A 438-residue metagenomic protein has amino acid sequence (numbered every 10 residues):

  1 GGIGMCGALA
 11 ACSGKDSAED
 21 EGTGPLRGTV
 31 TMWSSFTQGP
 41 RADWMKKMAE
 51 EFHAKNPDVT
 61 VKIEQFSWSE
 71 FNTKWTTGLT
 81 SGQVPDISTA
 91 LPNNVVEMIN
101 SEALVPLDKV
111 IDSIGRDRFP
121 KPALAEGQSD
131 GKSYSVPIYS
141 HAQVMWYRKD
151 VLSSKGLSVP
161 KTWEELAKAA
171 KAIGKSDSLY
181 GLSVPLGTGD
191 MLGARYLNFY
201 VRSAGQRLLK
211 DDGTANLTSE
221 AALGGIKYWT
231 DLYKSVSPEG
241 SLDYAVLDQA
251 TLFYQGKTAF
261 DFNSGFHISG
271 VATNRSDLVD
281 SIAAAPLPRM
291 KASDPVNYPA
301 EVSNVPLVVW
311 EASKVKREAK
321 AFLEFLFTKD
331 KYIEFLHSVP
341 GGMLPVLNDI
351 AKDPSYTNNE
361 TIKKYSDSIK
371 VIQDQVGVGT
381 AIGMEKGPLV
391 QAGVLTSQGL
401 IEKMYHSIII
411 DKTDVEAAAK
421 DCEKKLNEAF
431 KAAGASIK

Functional and structural regions predicted by a protein language model:
G1-E97, D112-R116, V159, L242 (+7 more regions): Conserved N-terminal structural module of periplasmic/extracytoplasmic solute-binding proteins
L26, V105-K121, L186-G189, A204-G224 (+5 more regions): Short, solvent-exposed loop/beta-turn-alpha elements that line the ligand-binding surface or hinge of extracytoplasmic
P85-D86, G115-L152, Y180-G181, D294-P299 (+1 more regions): A structural signal for short loop-to-beta-strand junctions that line the ligand-binding cleft of periplasmic/secreted
P92-Q143, S158, L192-Y196, A283-A285 (+2 more regions): Hinge/lid segment of periplasmic solute-binding proteins
D130, Y134-I138, Q143, E165-A215 (+2 more regions): Extracytoplasmic/periplasmic solute-binding protein
S153, V376-K438: Conserved C-terminal helix/tail region of periplasmic/extracytoplasmic solute-binding proteins
A170-A172, T214-L242, L287: Glycine-centered hinge/linker elements that transmit conformational signals in sensory and ligand-binding systems
F266-L278, K291-G399, I437: C-terminal lobe and pocket-closing loops of periplasmic/extracytoplasmic Venus-flytrap solute-binding proteins
